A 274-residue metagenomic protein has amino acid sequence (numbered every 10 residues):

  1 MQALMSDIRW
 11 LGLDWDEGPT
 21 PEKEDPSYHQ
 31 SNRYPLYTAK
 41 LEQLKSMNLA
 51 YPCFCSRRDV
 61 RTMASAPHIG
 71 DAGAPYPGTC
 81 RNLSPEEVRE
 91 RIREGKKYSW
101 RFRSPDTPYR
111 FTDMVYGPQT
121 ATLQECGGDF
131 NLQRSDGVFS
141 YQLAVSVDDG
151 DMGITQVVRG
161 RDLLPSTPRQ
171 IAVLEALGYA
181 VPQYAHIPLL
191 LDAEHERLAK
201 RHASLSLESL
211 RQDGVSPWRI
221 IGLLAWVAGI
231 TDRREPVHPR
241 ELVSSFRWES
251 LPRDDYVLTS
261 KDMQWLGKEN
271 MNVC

Functional and structural regions predicted by a protein language model:
M1-I69, D162, S166-Y179: N-terminal Rossmann-like or analogous alpha/beta NTP/dinucleotide-binding catalytic cores that position adenine
A3-L11, Y34-A39, G70-C80, A203-L207 (+2 more regions): Short, structured secondary-structure boundary patches
L11, E90, T107, E196-R201 (+1 more regions): Non-catalytic terminal extensions that flank enzyme cores
W15-T20, V181-Y184, T231-V237: Short, surface-exposed acidic
P21, S56-R58, I187, L223 (+1 more regions): Residue-level "edge-of-site" marker
D25-Q43, P67-D71, K96-D106, V227-E241: Short secondary-structure transition/capping segments
R57-K200, S206-R211, S260-C274: Active-site cores that bind ATP or allylic diphosphates and position pyrophosphate for catalysis
